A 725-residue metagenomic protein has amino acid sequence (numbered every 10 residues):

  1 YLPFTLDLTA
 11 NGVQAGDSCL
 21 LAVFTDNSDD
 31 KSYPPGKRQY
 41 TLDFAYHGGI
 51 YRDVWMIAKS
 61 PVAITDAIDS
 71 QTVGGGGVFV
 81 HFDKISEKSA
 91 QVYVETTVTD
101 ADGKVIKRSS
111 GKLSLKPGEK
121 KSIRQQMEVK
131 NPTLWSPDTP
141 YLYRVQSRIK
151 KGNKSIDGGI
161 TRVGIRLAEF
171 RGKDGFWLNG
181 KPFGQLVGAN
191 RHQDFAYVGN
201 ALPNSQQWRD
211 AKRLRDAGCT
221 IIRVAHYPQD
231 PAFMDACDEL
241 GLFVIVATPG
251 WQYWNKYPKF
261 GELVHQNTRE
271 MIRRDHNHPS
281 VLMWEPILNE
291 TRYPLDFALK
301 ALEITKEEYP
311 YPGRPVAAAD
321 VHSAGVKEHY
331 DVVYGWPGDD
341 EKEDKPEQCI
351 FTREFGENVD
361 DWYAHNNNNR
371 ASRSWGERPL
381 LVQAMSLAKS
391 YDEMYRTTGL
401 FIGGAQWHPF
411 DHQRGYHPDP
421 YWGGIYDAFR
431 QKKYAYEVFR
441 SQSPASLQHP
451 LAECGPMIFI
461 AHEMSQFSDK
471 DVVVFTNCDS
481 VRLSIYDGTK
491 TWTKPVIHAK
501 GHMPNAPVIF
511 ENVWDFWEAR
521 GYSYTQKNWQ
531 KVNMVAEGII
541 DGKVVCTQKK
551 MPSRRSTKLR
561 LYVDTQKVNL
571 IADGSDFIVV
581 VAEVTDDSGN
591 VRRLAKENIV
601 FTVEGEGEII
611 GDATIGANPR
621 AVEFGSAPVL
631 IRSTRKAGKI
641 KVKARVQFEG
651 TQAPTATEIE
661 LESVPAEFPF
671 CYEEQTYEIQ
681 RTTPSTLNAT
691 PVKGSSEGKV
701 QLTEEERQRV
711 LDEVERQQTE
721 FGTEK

Functional and structural regions predicted by a protein language model:
Y1-D66, T99, R162, L242-I245 (+4 more regions): Accessory beta-strand-rich segments of carbohydrate-active enzymes
Y1-R38, K120, R124-L134, A201 (+2 more regions): Beta-strand-rich ligand-recognition modules
V13-G16, E87-R171, L661: Extended acidic/polar, glycine-enriched regions that form or flank non-catalytic beta-rich accessory modules
A22-E95, A101, R162-L167, P420 (+6 more regions): Non-catalytic, glycine-rich low-complexity segments
D30-S32, I57, P61-I68, G77-F79 (+3 more regions): Active-site-adjacent substrate/metal-binding segments within catalytic domains of carbohydrate-active enzymes
K37, Q91-V94, R108, P137-R144 (+7 more regions): Short flexible loop/turn segments that cap and initiate beta-strands
L42-G49, W284, K342-L570, G574-S575 (+1 more regions): Substrate-binding clefts and catalytic carboxylate motifs of secreted carbohydrate-active enzymes
W208-R213, I221-E437, C454-H462, V496: Substrate-binding/catalytic cleft of secreted carbohydrate-active enzymes, primarily glycoside hydrolases
